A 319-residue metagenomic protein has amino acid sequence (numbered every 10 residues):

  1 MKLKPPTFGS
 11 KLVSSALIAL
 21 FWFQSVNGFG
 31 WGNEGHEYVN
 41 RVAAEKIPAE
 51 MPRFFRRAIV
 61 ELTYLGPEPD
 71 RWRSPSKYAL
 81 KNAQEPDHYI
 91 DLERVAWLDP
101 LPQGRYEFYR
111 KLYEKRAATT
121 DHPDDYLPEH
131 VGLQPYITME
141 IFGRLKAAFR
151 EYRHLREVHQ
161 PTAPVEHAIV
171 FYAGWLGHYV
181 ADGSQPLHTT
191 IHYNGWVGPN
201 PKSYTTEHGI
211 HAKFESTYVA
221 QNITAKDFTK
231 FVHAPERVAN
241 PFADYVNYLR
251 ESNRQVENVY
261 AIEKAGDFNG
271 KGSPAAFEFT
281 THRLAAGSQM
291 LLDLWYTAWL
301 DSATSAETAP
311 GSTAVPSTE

Functional and structural regions predicted by a protein language model:
M1-K2, A44: Generic N-terminal simple sequence motifs
K2-A16: Bacterial N-terminal signal peptides that target proteins for export
S14-Q24: Bacterial N-terminal signal peptides
Q24-F171, W175, T189-E319: N-terminal, motif-rich segments that launch catalysis or mediate targeting to/interaction with membranes, typified by
W175, Y179, G183-Q185: Catalytic glutamate of the conserved HExxH
